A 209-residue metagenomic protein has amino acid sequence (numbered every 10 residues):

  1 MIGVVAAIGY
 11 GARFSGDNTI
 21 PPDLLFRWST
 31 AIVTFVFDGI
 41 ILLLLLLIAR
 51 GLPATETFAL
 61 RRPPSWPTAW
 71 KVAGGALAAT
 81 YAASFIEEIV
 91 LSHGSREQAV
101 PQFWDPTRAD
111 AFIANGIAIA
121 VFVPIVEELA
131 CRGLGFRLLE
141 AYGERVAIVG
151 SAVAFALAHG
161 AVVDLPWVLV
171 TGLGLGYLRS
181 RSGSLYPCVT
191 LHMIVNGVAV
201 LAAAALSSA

Functional and structural regions predicted by a protein language model:
M1-G3, F37-I41, A79-E87, V195 (+1 more regions): Alpha-helical transmembrane segments of multipass membrane proteins
M1-R50: Alpha-helical transmembrane segments in multi-pass membrane proteins
A6-G11, I148-A158, V162-A209: Functionally important transmembrane alpha-helices
R13-W28, P53-V123, A209: Juxtamembrane helix-loop-helix connectors linking adjacent transmembrane helices in multi-pass membrane enzymes
A31-I32, W66-G74, I113, I117 (+3 more regions): Hydrophobic alpha-helical transmembrane segments
F37-I41, N115-I119, V168-L175: Hydrophobic core segments of transmembrane alpha-helices in multi-pass, intramembrane catalytic enzymes
I41-A49, S84, E88, I119 (+3 more regions): Structural signal for membrane-spanning alpha-helices in multi-pass inner-membrane proteins, emphasizing helix cores
V126-G150, Y177-S184: Membrane-interface helix/loop boundary segments of multi-pass membrane proteins
